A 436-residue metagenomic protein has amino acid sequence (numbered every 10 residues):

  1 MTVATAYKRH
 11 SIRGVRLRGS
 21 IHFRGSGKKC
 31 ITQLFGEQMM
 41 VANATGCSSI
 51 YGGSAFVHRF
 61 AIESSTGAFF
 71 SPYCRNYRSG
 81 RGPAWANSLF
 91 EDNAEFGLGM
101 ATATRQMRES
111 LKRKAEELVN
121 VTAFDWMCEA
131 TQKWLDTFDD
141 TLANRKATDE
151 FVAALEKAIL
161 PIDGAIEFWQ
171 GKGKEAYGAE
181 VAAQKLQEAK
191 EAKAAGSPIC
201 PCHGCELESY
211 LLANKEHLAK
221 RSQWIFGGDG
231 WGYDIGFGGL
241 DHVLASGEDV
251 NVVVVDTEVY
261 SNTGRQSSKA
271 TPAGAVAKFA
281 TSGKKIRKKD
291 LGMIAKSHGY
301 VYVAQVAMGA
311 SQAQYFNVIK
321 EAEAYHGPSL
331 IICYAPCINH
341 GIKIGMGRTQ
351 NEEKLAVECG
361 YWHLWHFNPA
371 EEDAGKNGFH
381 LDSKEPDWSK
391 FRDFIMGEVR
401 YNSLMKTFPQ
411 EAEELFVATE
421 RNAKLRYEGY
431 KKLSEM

Functional and structural regions predicted by a protein language model:
M1, I31, E63-Q132, D136 (+2 more regions): Flexible, low-complexity linker and terminal segments
M1-K185, P198-C205: Iron-sulfur-cluster electron-transfer modules
R13-R18, G80-C128, K133-D140, N144 (+4 more regions): Conserved thiamine diphosphate
R18-G19, G228-Y233: Short, glycine-rich nucleotide/cofactor-binding loops
F23-G27, L34-E37, N43, A103 (+17 more regions): General structural feature for long, well-ordered alpha-helical segments within catalytic domains of soluble enzymes
T32-M39, A55, R108-L111, A115 (+13 more regions): Structural signal for hydrophobic packing residues in well-ordered secondary-structure cores of soluble enzyme domains
A192-L212, H217-I225, D234-N251, V255-E385: Glycine-rich ThDP/TPP pyrophosphate-binding loop and its adjacent helix/strand module within ThDP-dependent enzymes
